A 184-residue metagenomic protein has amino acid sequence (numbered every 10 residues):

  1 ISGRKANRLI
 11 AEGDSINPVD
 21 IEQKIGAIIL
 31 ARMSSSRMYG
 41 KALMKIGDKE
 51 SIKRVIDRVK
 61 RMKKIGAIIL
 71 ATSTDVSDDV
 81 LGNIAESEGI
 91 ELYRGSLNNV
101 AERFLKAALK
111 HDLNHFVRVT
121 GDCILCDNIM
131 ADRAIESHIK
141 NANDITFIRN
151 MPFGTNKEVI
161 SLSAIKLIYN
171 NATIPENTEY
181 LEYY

Functional and structural regions predicted by a protein language model:
I1-E22: Catalytic cores and adjacent flexible loops of soluble metabolic enzymes that perform enolate/carbanion chemistry on
K24-T72: N-terminal glycine-rich phosphate-binding loop and ensuing alpha1 helix
K53-N114: Conserved N-terminal catalytic core of the sugar/cofactor nucleotidyltransferase
N98, C123-L125: Acidic metal-phosphate-binding loop of nucleotide-sugar-dependent transferases
K106, H111, D127-P152: Conserved donor-nucleotide/metal-binding helix-loop-beta segment in metal-dependent transferases, i.e., the alpha-helix
L113-N114, T155-Y169: Conserved nucleotide-sugar donor-binding and metal-coordinating catalytic region shared by glycosyltransferases
H115-V119: Short aromatic-hydrophobic micro-motifs that form the base-stacking/packing surface for donor nucleotide recognition
S163-Y184: Active-site oxyanion/phosphate-handling segment shared across diverse enzymes
